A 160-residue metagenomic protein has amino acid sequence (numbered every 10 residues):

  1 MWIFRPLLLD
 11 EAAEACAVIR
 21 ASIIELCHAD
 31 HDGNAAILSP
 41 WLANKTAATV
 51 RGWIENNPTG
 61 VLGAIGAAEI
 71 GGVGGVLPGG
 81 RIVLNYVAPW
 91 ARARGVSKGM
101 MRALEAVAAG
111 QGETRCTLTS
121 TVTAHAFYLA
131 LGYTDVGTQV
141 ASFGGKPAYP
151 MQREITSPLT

Functional and structural regions predicted by a protein language model:
M1-A13, R153-T160: Conserved N-terminal entry element of GNAT/NAT acetyltransferase domains
P6-D10, A17-W90, M101-A103, V107: Acetyl-CoA-dependent GNAT
T59, A126, S142-G145: Anionic, Ser/Thr-rich low-complexity intrinsically disordered regions
G95: Glycine-rich phosphate-binding loop
M100, A124-F127: Conserved short alpha-helix immediately C-terminal to the canonical SAM/SAH-binding motif I of Rossmann-like
A108-V122: Conserved GNAT acetyl-CoA-binding A-motif
T117-T119, T134-Q152: Conserved catalytic-core motifs of GNAT/GCN5-like acyltransferases
Y128, Y133: Conserved active-site tyrosine of GNAT-family acetyltransferases
